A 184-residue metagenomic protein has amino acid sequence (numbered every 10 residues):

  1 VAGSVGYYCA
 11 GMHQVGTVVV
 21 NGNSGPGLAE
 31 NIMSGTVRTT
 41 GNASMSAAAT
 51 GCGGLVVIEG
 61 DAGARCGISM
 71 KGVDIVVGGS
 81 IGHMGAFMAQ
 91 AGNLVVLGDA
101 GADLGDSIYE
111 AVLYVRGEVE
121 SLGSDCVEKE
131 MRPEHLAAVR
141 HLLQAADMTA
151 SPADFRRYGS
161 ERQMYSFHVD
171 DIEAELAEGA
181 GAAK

Functional and structural regions predicted by a protein language model:
V1-A2, G16-N21, T36-T39, L55-V56 (+2 more regions): Beta-strand-rich extracellular passenger or scaffold domains
Y8-G16, L28-S34, A47-G53, I68-G72 (+1 more regions): Beta-strand repeat architectures
P26, T40, M45-S46, V57-E59 (+3 more regions): Intrinsically disordered, low-complexity terminal regions
